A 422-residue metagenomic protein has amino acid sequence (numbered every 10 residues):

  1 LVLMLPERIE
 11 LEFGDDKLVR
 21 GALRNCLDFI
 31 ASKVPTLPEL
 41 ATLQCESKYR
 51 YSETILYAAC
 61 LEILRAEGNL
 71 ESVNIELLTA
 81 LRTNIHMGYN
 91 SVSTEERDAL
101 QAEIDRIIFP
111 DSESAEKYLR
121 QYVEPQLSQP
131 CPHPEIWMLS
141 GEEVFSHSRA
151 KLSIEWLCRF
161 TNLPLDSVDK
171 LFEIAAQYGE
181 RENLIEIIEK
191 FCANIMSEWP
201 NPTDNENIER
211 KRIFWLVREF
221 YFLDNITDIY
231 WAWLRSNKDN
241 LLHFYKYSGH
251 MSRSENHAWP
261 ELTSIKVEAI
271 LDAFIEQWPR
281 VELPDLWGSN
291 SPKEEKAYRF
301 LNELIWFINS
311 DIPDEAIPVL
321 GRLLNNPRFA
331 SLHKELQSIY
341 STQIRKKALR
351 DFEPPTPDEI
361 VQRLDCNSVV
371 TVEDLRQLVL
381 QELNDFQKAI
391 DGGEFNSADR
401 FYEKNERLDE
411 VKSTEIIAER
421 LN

Functional and structural regions predicted by a protein language model:
L1, E103-D105, T371, G393 (+1 more regions): Functionally constrained cores in energy, signaling, and assembly domains
L1-N367: Non-catalytic all-alpha helical scaffold/repeat segments
I344-L408: Interdomain/boundary linker segments immediately adjacent to catalytic/signaling cores
D409-N422: A short, conserved, highly charged catalytic patch centered on acidic carboxylates
